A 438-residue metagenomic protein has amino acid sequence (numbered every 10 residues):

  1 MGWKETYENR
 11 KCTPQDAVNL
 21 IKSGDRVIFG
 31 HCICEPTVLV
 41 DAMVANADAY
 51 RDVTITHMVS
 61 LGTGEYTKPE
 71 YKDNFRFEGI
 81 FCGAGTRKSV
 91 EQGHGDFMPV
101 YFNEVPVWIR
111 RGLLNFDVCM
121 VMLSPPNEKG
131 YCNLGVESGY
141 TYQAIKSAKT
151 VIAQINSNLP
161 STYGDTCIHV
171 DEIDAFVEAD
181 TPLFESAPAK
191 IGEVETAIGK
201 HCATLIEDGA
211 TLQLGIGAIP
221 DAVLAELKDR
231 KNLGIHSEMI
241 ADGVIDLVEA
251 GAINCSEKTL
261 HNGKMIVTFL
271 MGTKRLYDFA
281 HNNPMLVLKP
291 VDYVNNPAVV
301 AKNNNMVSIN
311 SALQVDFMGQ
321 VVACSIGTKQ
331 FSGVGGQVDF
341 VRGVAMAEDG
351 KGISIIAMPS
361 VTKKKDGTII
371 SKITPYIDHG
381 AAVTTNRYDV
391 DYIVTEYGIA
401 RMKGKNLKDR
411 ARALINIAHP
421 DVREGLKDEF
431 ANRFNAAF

Functional and structural regions predicted by a protein language model:
M1-F438: Conserved alpha/beta enzyme-core scaffold
